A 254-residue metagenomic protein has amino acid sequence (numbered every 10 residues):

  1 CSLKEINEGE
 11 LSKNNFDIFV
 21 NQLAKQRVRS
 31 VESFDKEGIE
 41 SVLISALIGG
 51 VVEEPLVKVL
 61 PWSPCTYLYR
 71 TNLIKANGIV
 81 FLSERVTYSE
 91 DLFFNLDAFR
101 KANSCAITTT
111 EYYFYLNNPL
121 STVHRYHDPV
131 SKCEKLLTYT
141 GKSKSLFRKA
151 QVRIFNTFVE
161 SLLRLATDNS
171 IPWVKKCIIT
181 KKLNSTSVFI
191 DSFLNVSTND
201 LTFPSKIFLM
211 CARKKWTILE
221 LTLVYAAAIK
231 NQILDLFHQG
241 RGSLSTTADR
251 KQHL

Functional and structural regions predicted by a protein language model:
C1-T108, Y113-H127: Donor-binding/catalytic cores of nucleotide-activated saccharide and glycerol-phosphate transferases/polymerases
S2, R148-N156, S197: Acidic carboxylate-rich catalytic motifs and surrounding loops in phosphoryl-/glycosyl-chemistry enzymes
S12-F19, D168-L254: Membrane-interface aromatic/basic loop that binds lipid-linked glycans or pyrophosphate carriers, typified by
V20, K36, E40-S45, E53 (+8 more regions): Generic N-terminal initiation segments characterized by hydrophobic and/or small/turn-forming residues
V20-V28, E84, A106-Y112, P129-L137 (+2 more regions): Short, Lys/Arg-enriched charge-dense amphipathic segments
V52, L56-V57, F81, G141 (+4 more regions): A near-ubiquitous, low-amplitude feature marking generic local secondary-structure context
A76, R100, E160, A228-N231: Generic detector of well-ordered secondary structure
T110-N118, H124-R148, N156-I190: Catalytic core of nucleotide-sugar-dependent glycosyltransferases
